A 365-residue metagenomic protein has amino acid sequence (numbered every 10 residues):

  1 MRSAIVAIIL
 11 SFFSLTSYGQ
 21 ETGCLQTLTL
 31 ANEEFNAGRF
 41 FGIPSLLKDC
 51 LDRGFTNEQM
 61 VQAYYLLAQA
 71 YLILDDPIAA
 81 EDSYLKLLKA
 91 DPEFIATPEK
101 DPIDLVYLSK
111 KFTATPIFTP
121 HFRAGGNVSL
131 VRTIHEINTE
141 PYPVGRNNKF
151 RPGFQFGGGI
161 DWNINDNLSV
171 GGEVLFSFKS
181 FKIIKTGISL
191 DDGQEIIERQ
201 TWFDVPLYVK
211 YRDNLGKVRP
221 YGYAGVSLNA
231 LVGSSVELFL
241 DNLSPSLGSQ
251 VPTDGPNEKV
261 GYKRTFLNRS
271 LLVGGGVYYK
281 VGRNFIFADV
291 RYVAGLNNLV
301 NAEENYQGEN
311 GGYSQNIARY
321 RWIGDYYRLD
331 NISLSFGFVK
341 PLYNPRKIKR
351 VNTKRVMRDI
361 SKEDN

Functional and structural regions predicted by a protein language model:
S109-P152, P341, R346, S361 (+1 more regions): Short glycine/proline- and aromatic-enriched beta-strand/turn motifs that initiate or cap beta-hairpins
T115-I117, N163-N165, N214-V218, K280-N284 (+1 more regions): Outer-membrane beta-barrel channels and translocator barrels
T119, W162-L240: Gram-negative (and chloroplast) outer-membrane scaffold detector with strong preference for beta-barrel transmembrane
P120, P152-G158, F203-L207, R269-G275 (+1 more regions): Hydrophobic, lipid-facing positions within transmembrane beta-strands of outer-membrane proteins
F122-A124, G172-V174, L207, G222-A224 (+3 more regions): Membrane-embedded beta-strand positions of outer-membrane beta-barrel proteins
G126-R132, F176-S180, D213, V226-S234 (+2 more regions): Transmembrane beta-strands of outer-membrane beta-barrel pores
V131-R151, K179-W202, L231-N268, L299-E309 (+1 more regions): Extracellular/periplasm-exposed beta-strand and loop segments of Gram-negative cell-envelope proteins, dominated by
N268, V273, V281-N365: Predominantly the C-terminal beta-signal and adjacent terminal strand-loop region of outer-membrane beta-barrel
